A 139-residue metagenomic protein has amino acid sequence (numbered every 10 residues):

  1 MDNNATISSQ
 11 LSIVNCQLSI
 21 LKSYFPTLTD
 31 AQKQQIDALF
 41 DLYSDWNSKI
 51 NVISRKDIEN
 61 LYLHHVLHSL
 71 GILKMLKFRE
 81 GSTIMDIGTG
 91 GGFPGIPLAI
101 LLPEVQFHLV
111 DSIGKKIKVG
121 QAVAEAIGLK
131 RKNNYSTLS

Functional and structural regions predicted by a protein language model:
D2-T6, Q17-E80, M85, K118 (+1 more regions): Class I SAM-dependent transferase core
L11-I13: Long, intrinsically disordered low-complexity tandem-repeat segments
L70-S139: Conserved SAM/SAH cofactor-binding pocket of Class I
